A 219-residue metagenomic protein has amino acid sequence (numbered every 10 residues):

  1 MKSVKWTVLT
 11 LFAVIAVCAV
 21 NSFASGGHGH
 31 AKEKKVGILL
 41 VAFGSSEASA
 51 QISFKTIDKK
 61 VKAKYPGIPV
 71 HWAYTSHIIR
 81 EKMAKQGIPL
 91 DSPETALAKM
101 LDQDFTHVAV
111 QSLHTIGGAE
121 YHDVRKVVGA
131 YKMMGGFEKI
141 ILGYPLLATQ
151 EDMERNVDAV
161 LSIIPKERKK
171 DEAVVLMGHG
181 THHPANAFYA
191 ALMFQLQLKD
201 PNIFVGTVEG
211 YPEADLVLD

Functional and structural regions predicted by a protein language model:
M1-K2, C18, H114: Short intrinsically disordered, low-complexity coil segments enriched in acidic
M1-L9: Bacterial N-terminal signal peptides that target proteins for export
T10-A19: Bacterial N-terminal signal peptides
V20-A24: Sec/Tat signal peptide C-region and signal peptidase I cleavage site
S25-D219: Extended amphipathic ligand-handling, pore-lining, and cofactor/metal-binding catalytic surfaces
